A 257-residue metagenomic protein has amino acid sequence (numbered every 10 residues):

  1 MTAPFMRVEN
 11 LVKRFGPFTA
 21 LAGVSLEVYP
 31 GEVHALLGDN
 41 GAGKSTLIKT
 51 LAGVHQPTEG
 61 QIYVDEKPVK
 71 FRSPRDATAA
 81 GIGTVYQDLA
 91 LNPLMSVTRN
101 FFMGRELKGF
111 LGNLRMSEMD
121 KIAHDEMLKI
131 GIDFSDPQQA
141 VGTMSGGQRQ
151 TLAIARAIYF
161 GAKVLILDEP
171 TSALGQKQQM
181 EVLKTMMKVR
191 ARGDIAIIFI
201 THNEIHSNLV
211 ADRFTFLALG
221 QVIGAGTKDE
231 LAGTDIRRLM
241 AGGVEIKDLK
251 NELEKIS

Functional and structural regions predicted by a protein language model:
T2-S257: Glycine-rich phosphate-binding loops of nucleotide-dependent enzymes
